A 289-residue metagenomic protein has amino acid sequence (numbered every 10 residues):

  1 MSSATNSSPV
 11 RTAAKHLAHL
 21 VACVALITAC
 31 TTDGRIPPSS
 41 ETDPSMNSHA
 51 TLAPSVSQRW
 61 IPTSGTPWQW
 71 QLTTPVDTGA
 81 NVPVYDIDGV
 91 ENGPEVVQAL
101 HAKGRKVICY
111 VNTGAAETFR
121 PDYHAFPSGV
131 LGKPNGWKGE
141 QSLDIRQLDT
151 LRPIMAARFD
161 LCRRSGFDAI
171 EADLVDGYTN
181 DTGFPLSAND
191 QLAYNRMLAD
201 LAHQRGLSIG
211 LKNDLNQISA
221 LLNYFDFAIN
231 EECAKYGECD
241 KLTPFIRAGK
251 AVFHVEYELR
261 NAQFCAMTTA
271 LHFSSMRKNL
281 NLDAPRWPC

Functional and structural regions predicted by a protein language model:
M1-T5, A125: Short linear, low-complexity motifs centered on an aromatic residue
A4-L20: Bacterial N-terminal signal peptides that target proteins for export
I27-A29: C-terminal motif of bacterial Sec signal peptides marking the signal peptidase cleavage site
T31-D33: Bacterial signal peptide processing site
S39-S55: Post-signal peptide N-terminal segment of mature Sec-exported envelope proteins
L52-C289: Glycan-processing catalytic domains of CAZymes
